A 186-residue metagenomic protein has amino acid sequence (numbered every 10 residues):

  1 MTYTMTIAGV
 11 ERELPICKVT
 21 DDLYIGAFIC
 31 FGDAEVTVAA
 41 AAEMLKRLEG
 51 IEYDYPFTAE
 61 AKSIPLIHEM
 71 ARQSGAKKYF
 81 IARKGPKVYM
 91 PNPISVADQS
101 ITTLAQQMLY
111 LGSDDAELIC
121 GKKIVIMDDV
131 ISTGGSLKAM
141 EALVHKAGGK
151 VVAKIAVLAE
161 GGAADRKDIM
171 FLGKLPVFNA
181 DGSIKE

Functional and structural regions predicted by a protein language model:
M1-Y53: Active-site-facing substrate-recognition patch
T2-T6, K138-E186: PRPP-dependent phosphoribosyltransferase catalytic core
Y53-E60: Short glycine-rich phosphate-binding loop at a beta-alpha junction
D54, K122, V152: Conserved acidic residues
E60-L66: Gly/Ser/Thr-rich loops at beta-strand to alpha-helix junctions that form or flank small-molecule/cofactor-binding
L66-S74, E141: Short Gly/Thr/Asp-enriched flexible loops that form oxyanion-binding sites at enzyme active sites
K77-I124: Short, glycine/charge-rich flexible loops or terminal/linker lids adjacent to PRPP-binding catalytic cores
D129, G134: Conserved G/P- and acidic residue-centered "switch" motifs that form tight phosphate/ATP-binding loops in soluble
